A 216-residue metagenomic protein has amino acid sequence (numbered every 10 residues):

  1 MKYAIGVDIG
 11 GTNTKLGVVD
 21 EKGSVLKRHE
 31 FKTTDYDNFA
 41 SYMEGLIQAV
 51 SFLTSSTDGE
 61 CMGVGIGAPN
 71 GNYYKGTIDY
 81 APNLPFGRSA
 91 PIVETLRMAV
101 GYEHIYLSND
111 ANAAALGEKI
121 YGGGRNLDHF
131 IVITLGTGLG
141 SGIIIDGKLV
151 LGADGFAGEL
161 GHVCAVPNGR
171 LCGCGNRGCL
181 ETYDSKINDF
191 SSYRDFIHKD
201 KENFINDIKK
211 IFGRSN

Functional and structural regions predicted by a protein language model:
K2-Y3, D128: Short, basic/aromatic recognition patches
Y3-E44, T77-D79, G155: Short glycine-rich, Thr/Ser-proximal phosphate-binding strand/loop in the N-terminal lobe of ATP-dependent enzymes
T12, P69-N72, G136-G138: Short glycine-rich anion-binding loops that position phosphate/pyrophosphate groups of nucleotides and phosphorylated
N13-K15, A113-A115, G138-G140: Short glycine/serine/threonine-rich phosphate/pyrophosphate-binding segments that cradle anionic phosphate groups
G17-V19, K27-H29, F39-S41, Y106-S108 (+1 more regions): Glycine/GP-enriched mid-protein hinge/lid loop-to-helix segment characteristic of carbohydrate kinases
T34-D35, F39-I47, S51, G59-V64 (+1 more regions): Glycine-rich phosphate-binding loop and adjoining helix at the ATP-binding site of ATP-dependent phosphoryl-transfer
L53, A99, F196-D200: Change "in soluble alpha/beta enzymes" to "in soluble alpha/beta proteins
